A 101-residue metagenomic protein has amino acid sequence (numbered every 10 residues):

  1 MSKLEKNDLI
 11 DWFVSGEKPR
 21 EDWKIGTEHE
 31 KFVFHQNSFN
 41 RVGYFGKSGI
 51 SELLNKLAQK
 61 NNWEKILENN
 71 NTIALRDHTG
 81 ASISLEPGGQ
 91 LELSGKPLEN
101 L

Functional and structural regions predicted by a protein language model:
M1-L101: Terminal catalytic/cofactor-binding subdomain
